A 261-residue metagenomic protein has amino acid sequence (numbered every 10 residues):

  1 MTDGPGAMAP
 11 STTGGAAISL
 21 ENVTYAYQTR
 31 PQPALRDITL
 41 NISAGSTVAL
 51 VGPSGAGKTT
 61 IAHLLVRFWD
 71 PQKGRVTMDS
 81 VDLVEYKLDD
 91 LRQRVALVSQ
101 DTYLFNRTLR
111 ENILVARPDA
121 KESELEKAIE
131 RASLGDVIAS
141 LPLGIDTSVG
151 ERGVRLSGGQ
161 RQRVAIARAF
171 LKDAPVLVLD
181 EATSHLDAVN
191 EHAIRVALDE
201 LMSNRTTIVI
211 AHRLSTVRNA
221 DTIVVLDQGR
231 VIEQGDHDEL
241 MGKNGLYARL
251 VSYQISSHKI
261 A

Functional and structural regions predicted by a protein language model:
D3, S11-A261: ABC-type nucleotide-binding domain
